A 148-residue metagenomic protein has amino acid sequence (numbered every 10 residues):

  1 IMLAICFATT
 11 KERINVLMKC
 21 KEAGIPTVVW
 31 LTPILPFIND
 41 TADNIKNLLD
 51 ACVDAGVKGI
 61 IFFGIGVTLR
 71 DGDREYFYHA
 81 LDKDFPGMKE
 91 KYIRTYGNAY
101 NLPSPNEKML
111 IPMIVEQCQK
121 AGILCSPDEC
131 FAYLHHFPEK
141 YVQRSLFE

Functional and structural regions predicted by a protein language model:
I1-T95, A99-L102: Conserved AdoMet/S-adenosylmethionine-binding subsite of the radical SAM
Y78-E148: C-terminal accessory extensions appended to soluble enzyme cores
